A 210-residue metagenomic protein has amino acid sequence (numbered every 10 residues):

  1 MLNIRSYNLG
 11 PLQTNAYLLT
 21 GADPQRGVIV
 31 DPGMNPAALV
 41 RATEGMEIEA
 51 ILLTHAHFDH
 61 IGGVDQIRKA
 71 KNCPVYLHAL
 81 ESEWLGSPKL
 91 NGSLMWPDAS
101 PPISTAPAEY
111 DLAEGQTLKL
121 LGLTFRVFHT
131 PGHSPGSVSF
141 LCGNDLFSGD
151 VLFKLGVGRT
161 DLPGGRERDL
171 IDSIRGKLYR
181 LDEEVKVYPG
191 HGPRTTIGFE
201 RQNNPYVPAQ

Functional and structural regions predicted by a protein language model:
M1-M46, S139-G149, F153: Conserved beta-strand hairpin/beta-sheet module of binuclear metal-dependent hydrolase folds, prominently
Y7-L9, P107-E109, H129-P131: Short Gly/Pro-enriched turn/cap motifs at secondary-structure boundaries
Y17, Y110, G115-Q116, V138 (+1 more regions): Residue-level detector of beta-strand structural context in well-folded domains
A22, G45, A70, R180-L181: Alpha-helix C-cap/termination motif
G27, M34-K119, L123, N203-Y206: Active-site HxH/HxHxD metal-binding segment of metal-dependent hydrolases
I29-V30, E49-A56, V75-H78, H129-G132 (+2 more regions): Active-site neighborhood of phospho(di)ester-bond hydrolases with catalytic His/Asp-centered motifs
N91-L94, T124-H129, S134-Q210: Metallo-beta-lactamase
